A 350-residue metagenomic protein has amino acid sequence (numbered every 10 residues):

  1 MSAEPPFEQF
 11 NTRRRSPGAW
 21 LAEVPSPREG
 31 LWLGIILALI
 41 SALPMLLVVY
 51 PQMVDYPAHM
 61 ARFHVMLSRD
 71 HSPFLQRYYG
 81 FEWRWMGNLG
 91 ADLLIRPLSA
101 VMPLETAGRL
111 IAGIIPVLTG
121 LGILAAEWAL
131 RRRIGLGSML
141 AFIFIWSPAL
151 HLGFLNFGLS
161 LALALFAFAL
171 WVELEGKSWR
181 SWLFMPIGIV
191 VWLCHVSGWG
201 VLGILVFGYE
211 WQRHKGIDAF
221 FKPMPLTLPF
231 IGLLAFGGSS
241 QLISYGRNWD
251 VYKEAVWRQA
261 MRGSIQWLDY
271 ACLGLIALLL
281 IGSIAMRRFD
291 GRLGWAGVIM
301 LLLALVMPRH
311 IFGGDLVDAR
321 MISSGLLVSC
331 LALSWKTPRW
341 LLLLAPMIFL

Functional and structural regions predicted by a protein language model:
M1-A42: Start-transfer (signal-anchor) and selected internal transmembrane alpha helices of multi-pass inner/ER membrane
E4, S26, I123-I145: Transmembrane-helix signature of polytopic, membrane-embedded enzymes that assemble or transfer cell-envelope glycans
V48-H59, D70-S72, Y79, G87-N88 (+2 more regions): Transmembrane catalytic cores of multi-pass membrane glycosyltransferases and polysaccharide-assembly enzymes
A61-S68, G80-L104: Short hydrophobic/aromatic helix or loop-helix immediately within or flanking a transmembrane segment in polytopic
L110-L130: Transmembrane-helix motifs of polytopic, lipid-linked glycan transferases
L152-L159: Short acidic/glycine- and proline-prone juxtamembrane loop motifs at membrane-interface regions of multi-pass membrane
A167-S181: Membrane-interface transmembrane helices that cradle and orient dolichyl/undecaprenyl
L331, W335-L350: Signature aromatic-anchored transmembrane alpha helix within multi-pass, membrane-resident enzymes that catalyze glycan
